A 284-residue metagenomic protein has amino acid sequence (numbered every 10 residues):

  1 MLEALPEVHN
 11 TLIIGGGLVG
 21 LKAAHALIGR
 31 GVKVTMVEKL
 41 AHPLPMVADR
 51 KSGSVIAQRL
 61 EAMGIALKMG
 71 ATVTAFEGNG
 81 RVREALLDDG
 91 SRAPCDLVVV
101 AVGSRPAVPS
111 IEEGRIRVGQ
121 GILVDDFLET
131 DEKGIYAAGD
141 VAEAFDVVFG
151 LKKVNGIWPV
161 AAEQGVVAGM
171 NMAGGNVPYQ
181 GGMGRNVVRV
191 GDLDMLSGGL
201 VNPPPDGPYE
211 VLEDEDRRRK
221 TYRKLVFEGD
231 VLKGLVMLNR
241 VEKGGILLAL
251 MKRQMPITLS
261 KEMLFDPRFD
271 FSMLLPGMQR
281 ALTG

Functional and structural regions predicted by a protein language model:
M1-P6, G80-L86, S91-V167, L259-L264: FAD-site-proximal beta/loop scaffold in flavoenzymes
V8-N10, V19-A75, I157-V160, Y179-V187: Rossmann-like dinucleotide-binding cores of NAD(P)H-dependent redox enzymes
I13-I14: Hydrophobic Val/Ile/Leu positions in short beta-strands of Rossmann-like dinucleotide-binding domains
L21-K22, P45, C95, V108-P109 (+2 more regions): Glycine/Thr-rich phosphate-binding loops of Rossmann-like dinucleotide-binding domains
V141-K243: Mid-to-C-terminal Rossmann-like scaffold of FAD/NAD(P)H-dependent oxidoreductases
V241-L259: A short, polar/charged loop-to-alpha-helix boundary motif
I257-G284: Cysteine/selenocysteine-centered motifs that mediate thiol-based redox chemistry or coordinate metal-sulfur cofactors
